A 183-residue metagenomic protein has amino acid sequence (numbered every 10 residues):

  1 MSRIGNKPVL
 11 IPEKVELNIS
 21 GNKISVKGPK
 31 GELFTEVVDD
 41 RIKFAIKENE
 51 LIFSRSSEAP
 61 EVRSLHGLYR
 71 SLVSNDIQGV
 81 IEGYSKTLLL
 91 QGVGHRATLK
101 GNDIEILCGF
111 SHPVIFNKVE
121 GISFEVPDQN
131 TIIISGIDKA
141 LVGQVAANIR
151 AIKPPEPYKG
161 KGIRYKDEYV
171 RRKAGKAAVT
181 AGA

Functional and structural regions predicted by a protein language model:
M1-A183: Ribosome-associated RNA-binding proteins
